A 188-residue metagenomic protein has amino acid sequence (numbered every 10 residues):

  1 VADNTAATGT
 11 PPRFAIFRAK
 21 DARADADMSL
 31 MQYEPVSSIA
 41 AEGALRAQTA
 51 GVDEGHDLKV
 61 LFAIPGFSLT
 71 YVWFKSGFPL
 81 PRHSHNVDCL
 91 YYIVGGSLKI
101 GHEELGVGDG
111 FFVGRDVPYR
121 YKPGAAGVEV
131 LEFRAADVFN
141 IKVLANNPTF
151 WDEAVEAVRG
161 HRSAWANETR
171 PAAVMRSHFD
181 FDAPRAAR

Functional and structural regions predicted by a protein language model:
V1-G66, P148-F150, V155-R188: A short, N-terminal "cap"/entry segment at the start of jelly-roll beta-barrel domains of the cupin/DSBH fold
G51-L58, A63-S84, P118: Conserved short histidine dyad/triad with adjacent acidic residue
P65, K75-S76, G95-G96, A135-D137: Non-catalytic surface loops within mature trypsin-like serine protease
F67-L69, D88, V128: Structural motif
S76-F78, H85-I100: Glycine- and acidic-residue-biased ligand/ion/polar-headgroup-sensing regions
E104-V107, R115-N146: Ligand-binding loop in jelly-roll beta-barrel domains
